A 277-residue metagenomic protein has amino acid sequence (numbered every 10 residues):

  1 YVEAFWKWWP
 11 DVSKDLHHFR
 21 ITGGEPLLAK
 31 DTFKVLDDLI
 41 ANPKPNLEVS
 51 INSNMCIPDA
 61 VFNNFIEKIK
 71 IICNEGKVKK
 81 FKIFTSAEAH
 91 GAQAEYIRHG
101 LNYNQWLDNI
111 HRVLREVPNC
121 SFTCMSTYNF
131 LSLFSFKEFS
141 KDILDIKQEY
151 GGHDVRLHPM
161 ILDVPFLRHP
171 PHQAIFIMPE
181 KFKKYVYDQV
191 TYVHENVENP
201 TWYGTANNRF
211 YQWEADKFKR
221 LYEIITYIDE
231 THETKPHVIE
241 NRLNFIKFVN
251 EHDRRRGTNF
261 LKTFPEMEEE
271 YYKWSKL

Functional and structural regions predicted by a protein language model:
Y1, S13-K30, N42-E67, I71-L107 (+2 more regions): Core AdoMet radical
F5-K34, N250-T263, E269-Y272, L277: Extended amphipathic secondary-structure runs
F5-W8, V35, N64-I69, N102-V113 (+1 more regions): A general structural detector for well-ordered alpha-helical segments in enzyme core domains, enriched
W8-D15, I72-K79, N109-F122, I146 (+1 more regions): A structural motif corresponding to the C-terminal end of an alpha-helix and its immediate exit/capping segment
V35-A41: Conserved Walker B catalytic segment
Y128-F134, G151-V190, W202-Q212: Flexible glycine/acidic-rich beta-alpha junction loops that bind and position SAM and/or redox cofactors in anaerobic
F130-I146: Catalytic cores of alpha/beta
H194-L277: Radical SAM enzyme core and accessory elements
